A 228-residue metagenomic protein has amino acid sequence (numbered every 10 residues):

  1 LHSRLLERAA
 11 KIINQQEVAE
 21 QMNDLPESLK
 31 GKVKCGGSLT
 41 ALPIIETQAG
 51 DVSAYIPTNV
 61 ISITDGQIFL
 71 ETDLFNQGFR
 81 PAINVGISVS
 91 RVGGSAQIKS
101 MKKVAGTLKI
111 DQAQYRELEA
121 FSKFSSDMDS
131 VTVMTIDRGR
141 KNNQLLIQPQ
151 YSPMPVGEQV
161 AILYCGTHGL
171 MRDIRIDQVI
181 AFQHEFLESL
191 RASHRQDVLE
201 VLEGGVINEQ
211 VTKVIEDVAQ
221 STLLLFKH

Functional and structural regions predicted by a protein language model:
L1-H228: Conserved catalytic/coupling modules of large nucleotide/cofactor-utilizing molecular machines
